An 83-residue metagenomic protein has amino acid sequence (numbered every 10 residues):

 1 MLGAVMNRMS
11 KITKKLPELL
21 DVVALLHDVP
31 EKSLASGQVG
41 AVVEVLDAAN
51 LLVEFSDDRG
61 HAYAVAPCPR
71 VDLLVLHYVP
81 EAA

Functional and structural regions predicted by a protein language model:
L2-K11, P17-A82: Basic/aromatic-rich interaction segments and small domains that mediate binding to polyanionic partners
